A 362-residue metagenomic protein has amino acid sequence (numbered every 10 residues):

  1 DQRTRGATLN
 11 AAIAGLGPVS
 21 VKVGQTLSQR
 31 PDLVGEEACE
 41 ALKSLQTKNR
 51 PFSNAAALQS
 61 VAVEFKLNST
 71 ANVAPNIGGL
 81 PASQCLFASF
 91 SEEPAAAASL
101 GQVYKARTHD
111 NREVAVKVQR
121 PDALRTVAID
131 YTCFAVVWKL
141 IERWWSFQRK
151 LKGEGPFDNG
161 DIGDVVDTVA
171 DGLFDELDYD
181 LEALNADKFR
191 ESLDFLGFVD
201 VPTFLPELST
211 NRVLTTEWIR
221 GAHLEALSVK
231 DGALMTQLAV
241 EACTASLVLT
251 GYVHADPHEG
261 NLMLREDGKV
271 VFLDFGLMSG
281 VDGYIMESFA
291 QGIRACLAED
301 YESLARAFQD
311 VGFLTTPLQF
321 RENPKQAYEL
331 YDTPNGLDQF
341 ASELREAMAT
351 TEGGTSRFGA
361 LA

Functional and structural regions predicted by a protein language model:
D1-S246, G251, E259, M263-G283 (+1 more regions): Broad phosphate/nucleotide-binding scaffolds in NTP-utilizing and phosphate-metabolizing enzymes
H254: Histidine-centered phosphotransfer motif of kinases
